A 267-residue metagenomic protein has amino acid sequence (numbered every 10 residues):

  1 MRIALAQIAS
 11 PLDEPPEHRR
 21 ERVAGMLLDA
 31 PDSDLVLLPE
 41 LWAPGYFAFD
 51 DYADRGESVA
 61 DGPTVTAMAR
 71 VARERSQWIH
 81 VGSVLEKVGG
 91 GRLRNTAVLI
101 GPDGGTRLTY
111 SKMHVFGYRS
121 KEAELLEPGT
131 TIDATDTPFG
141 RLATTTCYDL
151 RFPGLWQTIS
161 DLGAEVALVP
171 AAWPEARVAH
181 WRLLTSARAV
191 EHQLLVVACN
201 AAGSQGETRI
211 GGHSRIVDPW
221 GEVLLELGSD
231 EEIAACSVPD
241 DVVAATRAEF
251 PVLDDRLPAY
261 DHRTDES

Functional and structural regions predicted by a protein language model:
M1-L5: Extreme N-terminal starter segment of soluble prokaryotic enzymes
D13-D103, T109, P174-L194: Cys-nucleophile CN-hydrolase/nitrilase-fold catalytic domain and related Cys-dependent amidase chemistry that acts on
F49, V98, T109-F116, R215 (+1 more regions): Short beta->alpha transition motifs characteristic of CBS
A60-W78, L150-A234: CN hydrolase (nitrilase-like) catalytic-core segments centered on the catalytic cysteine and neighboring Lys/Glu
V81-S83, T96-L99, D133, S214-I216 (+1 more regions): Short beta-strand scaffold segments in enzyme catalytic cores
V88-L162, E175-R177, L183, A245-V252: Active-site catalytic loop in hydrolytic enzyme cores
A244-S267: A short C-terminal boundary segment appended to hydrolase-like catalytic domains
